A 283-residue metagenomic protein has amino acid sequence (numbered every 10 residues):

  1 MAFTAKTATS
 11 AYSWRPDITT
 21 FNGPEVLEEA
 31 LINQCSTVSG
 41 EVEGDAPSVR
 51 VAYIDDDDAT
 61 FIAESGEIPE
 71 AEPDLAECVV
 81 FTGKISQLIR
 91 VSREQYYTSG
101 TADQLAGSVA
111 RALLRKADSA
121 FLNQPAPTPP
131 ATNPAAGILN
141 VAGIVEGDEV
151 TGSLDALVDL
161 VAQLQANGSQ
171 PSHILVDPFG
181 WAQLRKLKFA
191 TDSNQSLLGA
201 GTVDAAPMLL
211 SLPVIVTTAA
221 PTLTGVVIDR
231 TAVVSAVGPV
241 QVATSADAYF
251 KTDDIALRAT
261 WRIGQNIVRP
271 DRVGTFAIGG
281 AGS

Functional and structural regions predicted by a protein language model:
M1-T37, S245-S283: Protruding loop/beta-arch "assembly-hinge" segments enriched in small, turn-prone residues
A2-I85, G152: Assembly/oligomerization interface modules of large self-assembling protein complexes
D17-A30, Q34-C35, T101-V109, L113 (+3 more regions): Short, Φ-rich (hydrophobic/aromatic) sequence segments
D45, N133-A256, W261-I263, R272 (+1 more regions): Extended oligomerization regions of viral-like shell subunits
D57-A59, Q95, R115, A182 (+2 more regions): Short loop/turn segments at secondary-structure transitions that flank enzyme active sites
T60, D118-L122, A126, S169-Q170 (+2 more regions): Intrinsically disordered or highly flexible coil/loop and linker segments, enriched in small and charged/polar residues
G66-E70, D103-A106, A190-T191, D229 (+1 more regions): Short intrinsically disordered coil segments
V79, S86-A166, T275-S283: Alpha-helical scaffold segments that mediate packing/assembly in large oligomeric complexes
